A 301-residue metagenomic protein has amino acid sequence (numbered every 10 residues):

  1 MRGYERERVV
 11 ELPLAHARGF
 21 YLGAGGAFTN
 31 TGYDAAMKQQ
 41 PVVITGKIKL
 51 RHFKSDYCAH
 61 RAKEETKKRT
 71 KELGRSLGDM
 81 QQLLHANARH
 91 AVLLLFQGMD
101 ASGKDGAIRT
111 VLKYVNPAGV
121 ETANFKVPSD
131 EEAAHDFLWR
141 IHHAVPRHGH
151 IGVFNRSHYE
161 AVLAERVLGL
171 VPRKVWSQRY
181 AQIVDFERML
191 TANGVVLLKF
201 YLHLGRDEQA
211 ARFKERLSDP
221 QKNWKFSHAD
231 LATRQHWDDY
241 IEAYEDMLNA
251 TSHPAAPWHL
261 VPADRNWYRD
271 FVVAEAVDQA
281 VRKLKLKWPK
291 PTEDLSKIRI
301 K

Functional and structural regions predicted by a protein language model:
E5, A17, L22-A24, T31 (+1 more regions): Short hydrophobic alpha-helical segments enriched in small aliphatic residues
A36-E72: Charged, amphipathic alpha-helical linker segments immediately N-terminal to NTP-binding catalytic cores
H60, E165-Q182, L190-E242, P289-S296: A glycine- and Lys/Arg-enriched "phosphate-lid" helix/loop adjacent to the NTP-binding pocket of small-molecule kinases
A62-E64, V120-F125, D130-Q178: Conserved nucleotide-sensing/catalytic segment adjacent to the nucleotide-binding pocket in NTP-handling enzymes
G78-H85: Pre-Walker A adenine-sensing motif
F96-L112: Glycine-rich phosphate-binding P-loop
K104, E131-A134, E160-R166, R206-K214 (+2 more regions): Switch/connector loops and helix/strand junctions flanking conserved nucleotide-binding motifs in nucleotide-processing
Y240-K301: NTP-dependent small-molecule kinase module
